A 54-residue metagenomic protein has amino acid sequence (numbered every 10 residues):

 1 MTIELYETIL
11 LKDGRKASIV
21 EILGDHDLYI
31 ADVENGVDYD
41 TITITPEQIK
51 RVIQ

Functional and structural regions predicted by a protein language model:
T2-I53: Basic/aromatic-rich interaction segments and small domains that mediate binding to polyanionic partners
